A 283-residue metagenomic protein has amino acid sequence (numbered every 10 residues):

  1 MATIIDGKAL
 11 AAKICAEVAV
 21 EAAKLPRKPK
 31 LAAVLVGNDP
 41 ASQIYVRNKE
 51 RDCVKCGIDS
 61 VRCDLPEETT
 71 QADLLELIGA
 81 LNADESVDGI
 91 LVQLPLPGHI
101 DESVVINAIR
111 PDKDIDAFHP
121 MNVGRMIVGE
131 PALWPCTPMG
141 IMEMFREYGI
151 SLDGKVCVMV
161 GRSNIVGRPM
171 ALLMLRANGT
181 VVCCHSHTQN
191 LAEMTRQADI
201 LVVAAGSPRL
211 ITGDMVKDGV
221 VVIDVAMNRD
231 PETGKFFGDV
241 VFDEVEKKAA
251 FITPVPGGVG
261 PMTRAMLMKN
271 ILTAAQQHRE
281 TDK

Functional and structural regions predicted by a protein language model:
M1-R27: Positively charged, low-complexity intrinsically disordered leader regions
K28-N38: Short beta-strand segments enriched in small/hydrophobic residues
L35, L91-P95, V160, A204: Short beta-strand segments
A41-E50, A132-V221, V225, D230-K235 (+1 more regions): Glycine-rich phosphate/diphosphate-binding loop of Rossmann-like nucleotide-binding domains
C53-E67, V181-C183: Short beta-strand elements in bilobed, periplasmic/extracellular small-molecule ligand-binding domains
D73-E85: Short, well-structured alpha-helical segments in soluble
V92-L152, M194: Anion-binding alpha/beta catalytic cores of soluble intermediary-metabolism enzymes, centered on
E102-H119, V123, A226-R279: Rossmann-fold NAD(P)-binding glycine/threonine-rich loop
